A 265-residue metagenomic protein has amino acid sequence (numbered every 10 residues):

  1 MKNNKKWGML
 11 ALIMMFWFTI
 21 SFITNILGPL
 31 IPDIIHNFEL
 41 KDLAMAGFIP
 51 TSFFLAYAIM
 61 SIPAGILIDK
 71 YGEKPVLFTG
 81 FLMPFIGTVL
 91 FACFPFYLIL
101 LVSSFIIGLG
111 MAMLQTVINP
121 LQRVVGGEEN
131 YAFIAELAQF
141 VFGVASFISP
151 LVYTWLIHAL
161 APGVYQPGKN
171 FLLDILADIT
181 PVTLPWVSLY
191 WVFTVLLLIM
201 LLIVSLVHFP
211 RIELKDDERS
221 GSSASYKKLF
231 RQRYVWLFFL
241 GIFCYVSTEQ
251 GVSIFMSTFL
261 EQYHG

Functional and structural regions predicted by a protein language model:
G8-L40, I118-N119, S149, Y153 (+1 more regions): Extracytoplasmic
N25, F54-I62, F147: Residue-level signature of mid-helix packing/kink "hotspots" within the transmembrane helices of 12-pass Major
L27-G28, S149-P150, T154-H158, K228-G265: Extracytoplasmic gate region of multi-pass secondary transporters
L30-A58: Extracellular/periplasmic helix-loop-helix junction of adjacent transmembrane segments in MFS-like secondary
I59-L98: Conserved MFS/SLC helix-loop-helix module at the cytosolic interface between two early adjacent transmembrane helices
M113-G127: Intracellular juxtamembrane helix-capping segments at the cytosolic ends of symmetry-related transmembrane helices
N130-V164: Glycine-rich segments within core transmembrane alpha-helices of 12-TM secondary carriers
Y153, I157-P162, F171, P181 (+1 more regions): C-terminal membrane-cytosol helix-exit motif in multi-pass small-molecule transporters
